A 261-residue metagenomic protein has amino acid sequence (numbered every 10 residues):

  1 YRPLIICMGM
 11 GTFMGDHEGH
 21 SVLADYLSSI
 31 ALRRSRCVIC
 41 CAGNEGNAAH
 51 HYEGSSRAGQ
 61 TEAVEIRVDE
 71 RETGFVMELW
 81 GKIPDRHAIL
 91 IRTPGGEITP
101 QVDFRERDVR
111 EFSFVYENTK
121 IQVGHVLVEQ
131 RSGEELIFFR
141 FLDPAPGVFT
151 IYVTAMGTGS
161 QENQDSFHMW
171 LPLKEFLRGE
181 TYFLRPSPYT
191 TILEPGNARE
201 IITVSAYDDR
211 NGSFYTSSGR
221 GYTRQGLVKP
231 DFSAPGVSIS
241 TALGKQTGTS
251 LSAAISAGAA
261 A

Functional and structural regions predicted by a protein language model:
Y1-A261: Loop-rich non-cytosolic ectodomains and luminal regions
